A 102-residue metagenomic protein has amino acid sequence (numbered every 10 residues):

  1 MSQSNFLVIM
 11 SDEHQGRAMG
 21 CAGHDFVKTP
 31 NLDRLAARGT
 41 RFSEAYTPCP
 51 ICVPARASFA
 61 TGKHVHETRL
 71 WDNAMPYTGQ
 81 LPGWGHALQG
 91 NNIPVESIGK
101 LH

Functional and structural regions predicted by a protein language model:
M1-H102: Formylglycine-dependent sulfatase
